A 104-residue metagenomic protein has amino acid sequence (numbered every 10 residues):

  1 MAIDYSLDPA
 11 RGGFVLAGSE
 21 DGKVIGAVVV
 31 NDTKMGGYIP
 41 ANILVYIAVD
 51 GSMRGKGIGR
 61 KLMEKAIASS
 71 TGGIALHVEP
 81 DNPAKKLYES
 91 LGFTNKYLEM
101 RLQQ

Functional and structural regions predicted by a protein language model:
M1-V15: Active-site rim helix/loop that mediates acceptor-substrate recognition in acyltransferases
G12-V28: Conserved beta-hairpin
K23-D32, I43, A48: Conserved beta-strand in the GNAT
M35, A75-E79, E89, T94-Q104: Conserved catalytic-core motifs of GNAT/GCN5-like acyltransferases
Y38-G51, H77-E79, R101: Conserved acetyl-CoA binding element of GNAT-fold acetyltransferases
V49, G55-A68, K86-L91: Conserved acetyl-CoA-binding loop-helix of GNAT-fold acetyltransferases
M63, S69-P80: Conserved GNAT acetyl-CoA-binding A-motif
